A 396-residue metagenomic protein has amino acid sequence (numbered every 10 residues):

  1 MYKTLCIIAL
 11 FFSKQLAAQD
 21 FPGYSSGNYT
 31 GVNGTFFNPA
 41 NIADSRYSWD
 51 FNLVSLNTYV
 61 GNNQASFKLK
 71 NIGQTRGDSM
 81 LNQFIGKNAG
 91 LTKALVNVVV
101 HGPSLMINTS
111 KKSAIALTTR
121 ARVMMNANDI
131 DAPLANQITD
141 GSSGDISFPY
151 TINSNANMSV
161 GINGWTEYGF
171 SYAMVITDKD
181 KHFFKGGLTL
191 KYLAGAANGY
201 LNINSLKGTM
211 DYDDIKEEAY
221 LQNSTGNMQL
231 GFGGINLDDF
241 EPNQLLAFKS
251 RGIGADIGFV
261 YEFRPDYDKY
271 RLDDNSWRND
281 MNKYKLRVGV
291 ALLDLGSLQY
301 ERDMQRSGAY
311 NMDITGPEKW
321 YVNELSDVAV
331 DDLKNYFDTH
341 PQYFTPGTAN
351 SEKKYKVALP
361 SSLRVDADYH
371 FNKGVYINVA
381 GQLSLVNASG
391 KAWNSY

Functional and structural regions predicted by a protein language model:
M1-G23, A367: Bacterial Sec-dependent N-terminal signal peptides
Q19-Y396: Subset of outer-membrane beta-barrel
